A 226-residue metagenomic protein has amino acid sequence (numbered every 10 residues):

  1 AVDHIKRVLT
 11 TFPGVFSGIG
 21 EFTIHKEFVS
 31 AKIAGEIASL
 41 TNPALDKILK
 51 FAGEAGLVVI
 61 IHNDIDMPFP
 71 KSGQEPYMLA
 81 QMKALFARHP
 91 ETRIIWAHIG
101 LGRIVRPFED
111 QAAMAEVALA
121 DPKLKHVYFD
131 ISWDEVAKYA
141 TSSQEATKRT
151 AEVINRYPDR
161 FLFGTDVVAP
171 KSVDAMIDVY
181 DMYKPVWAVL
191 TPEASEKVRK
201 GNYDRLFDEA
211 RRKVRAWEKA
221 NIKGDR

Functional and structural regions predicted by a protein language model:
A1-K47, F51: Mid-domain alpha/beta scaffold segments of enzyme catalytic cores
H4, V8, A44, I48 (+4 more regions): Alpha-helical packing segments of well-folded alpha/beta enzyme cores
L9-F12, G20-K26, G53-G56, I61 (+6 more regions): Sec/Tat-exported extracytoplasmic proteins
I19, A52, H98, F129 (+3 more regions): Divalent metal-coordination and catalytic microenvironments
G20-K26, K125-Y128, W133, D178-Y183: Active-site gating loops and adjacent loop-to-helix segments of metal-dependent hydrolytic enzymes
F22-V29, I65-M67, G100-G102, D134-V136 (+2 more regions): Short, solvent-exposed loop/turn segments at secondary-structure junctions
A34-F163: Catalytic pocket-lining loop regions of alpha/beta-barrel enzymes, especially the amidohydrolase/enolase/GH5 lineages
N155-L162, V167-R226: Mid-to-C-terminal alpha-helical segments outside catalytic/metal-binding sites
